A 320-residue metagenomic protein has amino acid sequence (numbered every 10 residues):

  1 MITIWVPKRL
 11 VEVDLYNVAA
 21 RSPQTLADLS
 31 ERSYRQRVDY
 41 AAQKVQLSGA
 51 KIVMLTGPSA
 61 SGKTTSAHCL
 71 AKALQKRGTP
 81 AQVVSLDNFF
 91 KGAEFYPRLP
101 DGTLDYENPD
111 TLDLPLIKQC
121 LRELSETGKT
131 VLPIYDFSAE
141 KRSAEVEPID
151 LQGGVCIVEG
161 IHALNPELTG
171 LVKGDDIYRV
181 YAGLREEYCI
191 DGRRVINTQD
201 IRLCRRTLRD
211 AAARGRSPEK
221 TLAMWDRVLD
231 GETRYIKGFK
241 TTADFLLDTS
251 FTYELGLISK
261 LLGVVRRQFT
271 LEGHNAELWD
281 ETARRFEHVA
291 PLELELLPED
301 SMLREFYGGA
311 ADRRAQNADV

Functional and structural regions predicted by a protein language model:
M1-Y40: Charged, amphipathic alpha-helical linker segments immediately N-terminal to NTP-binding catalytic cores
I2-T3, P23, D28, G170-V320: Conserved NTP phosphate-binding and transfer environment spanning the P-loop NTPase/kinase superfamily
L47-G49, K118-D176, L222-F239, E254 (+1 more regions): Glycine-rich phosphate-binding loop used to anchor ATP phosphates in small-molecule kinases, encompassing both
V53-L55: Hydrophobic anchor at the beta1->P-loop junction of P-loop NTPases
K63: Conserved lysine of the Walker
K72-Q82: Post-Walker A helix-loop "phosphate-sensing" segment adjacent to the P-loop in P-loop NTPases
Q82-V84, K91-E140: Conserved nucleotide-sensing/catalytic segment adjacent to the nucleotide-binding pocket in NTP-handling enzymes
